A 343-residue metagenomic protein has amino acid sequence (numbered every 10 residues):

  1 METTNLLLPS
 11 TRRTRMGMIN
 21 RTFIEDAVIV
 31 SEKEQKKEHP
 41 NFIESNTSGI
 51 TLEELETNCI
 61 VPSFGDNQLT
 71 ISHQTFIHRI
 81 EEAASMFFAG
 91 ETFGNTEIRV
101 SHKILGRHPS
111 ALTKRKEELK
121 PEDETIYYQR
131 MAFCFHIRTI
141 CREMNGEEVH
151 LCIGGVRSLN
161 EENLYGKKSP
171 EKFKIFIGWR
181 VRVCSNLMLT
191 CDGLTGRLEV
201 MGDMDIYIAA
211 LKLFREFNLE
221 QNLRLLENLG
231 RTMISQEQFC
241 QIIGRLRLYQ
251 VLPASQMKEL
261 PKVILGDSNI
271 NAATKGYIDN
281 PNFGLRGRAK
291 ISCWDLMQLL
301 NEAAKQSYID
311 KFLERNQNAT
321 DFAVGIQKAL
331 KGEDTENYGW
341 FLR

Functional and structural regions predicted by a protein language model:
M1-P40, K116-R343: Intrinsically disordered, low-complexity regions enriched in serine/threonine
E2-E81, S85-T92, T96-V100, I104: Feature for intrinsically disordered/low-complexity regulatory segments and propeptides
M86-A132: A short acidic/basic microdomain associated with nuclease active sites
